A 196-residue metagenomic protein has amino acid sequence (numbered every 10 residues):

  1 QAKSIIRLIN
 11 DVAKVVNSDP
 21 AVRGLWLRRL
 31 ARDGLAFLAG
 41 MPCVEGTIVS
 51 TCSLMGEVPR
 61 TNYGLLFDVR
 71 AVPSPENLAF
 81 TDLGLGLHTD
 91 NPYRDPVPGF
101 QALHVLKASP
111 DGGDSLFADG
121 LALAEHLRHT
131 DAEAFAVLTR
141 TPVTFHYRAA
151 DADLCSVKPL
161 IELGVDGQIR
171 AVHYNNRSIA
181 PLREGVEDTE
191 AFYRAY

Functional and structural regions predicted by a protein language model:
A2-G40, E45-Y196: Active-site environment of non-heme Fe oxygenases that use a 2-His-1-carboxylate facial triad
